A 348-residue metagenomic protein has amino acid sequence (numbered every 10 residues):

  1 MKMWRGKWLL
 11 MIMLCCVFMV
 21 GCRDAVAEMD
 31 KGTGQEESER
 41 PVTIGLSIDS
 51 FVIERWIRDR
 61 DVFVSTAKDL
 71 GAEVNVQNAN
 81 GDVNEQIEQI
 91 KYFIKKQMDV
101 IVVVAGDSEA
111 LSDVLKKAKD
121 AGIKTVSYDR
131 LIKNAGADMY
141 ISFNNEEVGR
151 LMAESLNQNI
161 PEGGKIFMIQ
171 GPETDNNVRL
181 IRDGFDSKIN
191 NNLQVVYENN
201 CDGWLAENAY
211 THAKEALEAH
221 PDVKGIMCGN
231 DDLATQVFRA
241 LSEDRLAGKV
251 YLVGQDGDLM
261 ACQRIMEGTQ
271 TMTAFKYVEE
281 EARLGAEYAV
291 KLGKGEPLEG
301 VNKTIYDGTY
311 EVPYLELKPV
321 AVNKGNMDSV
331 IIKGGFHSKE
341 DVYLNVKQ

Functional and structural regions predicted by a protein language model:
K2-W8, C22-Q348: A residue-level marker of the well-folded mature domains of exported/periplasmic proteins
L9-C15: Sec-dependent N-terminal signal peptides
